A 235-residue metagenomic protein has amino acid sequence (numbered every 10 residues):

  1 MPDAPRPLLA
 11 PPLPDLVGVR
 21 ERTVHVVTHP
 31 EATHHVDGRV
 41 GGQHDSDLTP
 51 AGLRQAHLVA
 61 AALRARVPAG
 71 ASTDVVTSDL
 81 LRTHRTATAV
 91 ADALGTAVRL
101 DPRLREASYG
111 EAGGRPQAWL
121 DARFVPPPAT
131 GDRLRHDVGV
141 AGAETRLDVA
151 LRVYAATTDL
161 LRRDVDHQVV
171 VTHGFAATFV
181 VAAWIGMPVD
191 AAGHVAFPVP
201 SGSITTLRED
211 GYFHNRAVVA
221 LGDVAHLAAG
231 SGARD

Functional and structural regions predicted by a protein language model:
M1-R22, A107-W119, A182-D235: Acidic, low-complexity terminal tails and accessory targeting/binding regions of phosphate-metabolizing enzymes
P2-L16, R22-T23, V27-T96: Active-site-proximal alpha-helix that buttresses catalytic centers in soluble enzyme cores
P2-L9, P68-R103, V125-A129, R208-D235: Conserved histidine-centered catalytic loops in small-molecule metabolism enzymes
V24, T73, D166-G174: Generic beta-sheet signal
P30, S78-L80, R103, V153 (+2 more regions): Short, well-ordered beta-to-alpha junction loops that form the rim of enzyme active sites and present histidine/acidic
R66-A71, L160-D166: Glycine-rich phosphate-binding loop signature in dinucleotide/nucleotide-binding domains
A89, F179-A183: Active-site signature of alpha/beta-hydrolase-fold catalytic machinery across serine- and Asp/Cys-nucleophile hydrolases
D92-A155: Phosphate-handling substructures
